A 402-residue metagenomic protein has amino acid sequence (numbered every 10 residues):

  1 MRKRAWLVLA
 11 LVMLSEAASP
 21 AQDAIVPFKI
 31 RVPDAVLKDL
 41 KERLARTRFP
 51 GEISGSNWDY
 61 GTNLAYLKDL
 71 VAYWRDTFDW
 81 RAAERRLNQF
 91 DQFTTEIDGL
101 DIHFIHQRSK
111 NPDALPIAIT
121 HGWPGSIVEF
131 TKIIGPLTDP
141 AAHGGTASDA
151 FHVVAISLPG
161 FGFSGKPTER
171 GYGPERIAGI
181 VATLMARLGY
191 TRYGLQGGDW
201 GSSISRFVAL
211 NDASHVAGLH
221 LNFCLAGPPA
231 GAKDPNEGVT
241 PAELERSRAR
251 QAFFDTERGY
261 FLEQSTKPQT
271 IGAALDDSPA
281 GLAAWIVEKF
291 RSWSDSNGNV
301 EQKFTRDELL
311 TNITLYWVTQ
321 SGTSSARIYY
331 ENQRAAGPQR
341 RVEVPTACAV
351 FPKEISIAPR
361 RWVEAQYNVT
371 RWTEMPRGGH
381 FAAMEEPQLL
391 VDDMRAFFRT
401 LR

Functional and structural regions predicted by a protein language model:
W6-E16: Bacterial N-terminal signal peptides
Q22-K38, R43-L44, R48-F49, G55 (+2 more regions): Alpha/beta-hydrolase
L37-S109, D113, E308, W317 (+1 more regions): Non-catalytic accessory segments flanking enzyme active sites
D59, K110-F163, F398: Conserved HGGG/HGGXW glycine-rich cap/lid loop of the alpha/beta-hydrolase fold
W80-A82, G145, L158-Y172, R206: Glycine-rich "HGGG/HGxG" loop immediately N-terminal to the catalytic nucleophile of the alpha/beta-hydrolase
P136-H143, S148, L188-L244: Conserved hydrolase catalytic core segment
E175-Y193: Conserved acidic catalytic loop of the alpha/beta-hydrolase fold
Q264-R402: C-terminal subdomain of alpha/beta-hydrolase-fold enzymes, centered on the catalytic histidine and its supporting
